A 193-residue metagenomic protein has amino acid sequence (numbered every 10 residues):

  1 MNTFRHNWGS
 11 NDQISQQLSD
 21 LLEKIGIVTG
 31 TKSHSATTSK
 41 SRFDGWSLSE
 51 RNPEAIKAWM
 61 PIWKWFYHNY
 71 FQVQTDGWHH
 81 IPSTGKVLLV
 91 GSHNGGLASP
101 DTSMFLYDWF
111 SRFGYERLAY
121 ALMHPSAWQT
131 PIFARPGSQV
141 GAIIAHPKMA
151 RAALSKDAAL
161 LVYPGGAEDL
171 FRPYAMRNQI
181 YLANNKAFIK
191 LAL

Functional and structural regions predicted by a protein language model:
N2-K148: Membrane-anchoring hydrophobic helices of lipid-metabolizing enzymes
Y70, H146-P147, K156-A158, L191-L193: Ligand-binding clefts of soluble mixed alpha/beta catalytic domains
P82, A153-S155: Extracellular/periplasmic catalytic domains that process cell-envelope and extracellular macromolecules
K86, S126, T130, D157-A159 (+1 more regions): Conserved double-stranded beta-helix
P136, A152, K190-A192: Hydrophobic/aromatic ligand-binding patch that stacks against planar heteroaromatic rings of cofactors or nucleotides
A159-L193: Membrane-associated lipid acylation/remodeling enzymes share a hydrophobic transmembrane-juxtamembrane segment
